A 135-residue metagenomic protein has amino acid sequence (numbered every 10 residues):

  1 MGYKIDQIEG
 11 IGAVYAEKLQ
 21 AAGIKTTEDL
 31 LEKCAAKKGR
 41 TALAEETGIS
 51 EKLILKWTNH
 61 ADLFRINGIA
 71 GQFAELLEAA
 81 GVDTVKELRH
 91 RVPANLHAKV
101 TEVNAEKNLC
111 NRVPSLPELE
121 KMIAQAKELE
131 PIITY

Functional and structural regions predicted by a protein language model:
M1-Y135: C-terminal extensions
